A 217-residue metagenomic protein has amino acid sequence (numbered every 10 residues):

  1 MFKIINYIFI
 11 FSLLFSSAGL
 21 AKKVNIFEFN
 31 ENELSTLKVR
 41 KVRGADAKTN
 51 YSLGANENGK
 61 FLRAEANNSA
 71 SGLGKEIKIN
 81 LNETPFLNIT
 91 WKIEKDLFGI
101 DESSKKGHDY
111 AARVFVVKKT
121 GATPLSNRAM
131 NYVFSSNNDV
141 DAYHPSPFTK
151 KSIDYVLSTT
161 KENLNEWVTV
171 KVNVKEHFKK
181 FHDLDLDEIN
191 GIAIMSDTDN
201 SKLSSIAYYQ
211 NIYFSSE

Functional and structural regions predicted by a protein language model:
Y7-S16: Bacterial N-terminal signal peptides
A21-G44: Extracellular carbohydrate-recognition regions
F29, I192, Q210-F214: Extracellular beta-strand elements of beta-rich domains used for carbohydrate recognition/degradation or cell-matrix
N50-G72: Short carbohydrate-recognition loop motifs
E76-L87, K161-L164, D185: Extracellular/lumenal carbohydrate-interaction signature centered on repeated Trp-anchored short motifs
T90-D96, K119-G121, K175-H177: Solvent-exposed strand-to-loop "edge" motifs in beta-rich extracellular domains
G107-S152: Extracellular/luminal beta-rich ligand-recognition and adhesion surfaces characterized by aromatic-Gly/Pro-enriched
D109-V114, K150-S152, L157-T160, L164-S204: Extracellular beta-strand ligand-recognition surfaces/modules
